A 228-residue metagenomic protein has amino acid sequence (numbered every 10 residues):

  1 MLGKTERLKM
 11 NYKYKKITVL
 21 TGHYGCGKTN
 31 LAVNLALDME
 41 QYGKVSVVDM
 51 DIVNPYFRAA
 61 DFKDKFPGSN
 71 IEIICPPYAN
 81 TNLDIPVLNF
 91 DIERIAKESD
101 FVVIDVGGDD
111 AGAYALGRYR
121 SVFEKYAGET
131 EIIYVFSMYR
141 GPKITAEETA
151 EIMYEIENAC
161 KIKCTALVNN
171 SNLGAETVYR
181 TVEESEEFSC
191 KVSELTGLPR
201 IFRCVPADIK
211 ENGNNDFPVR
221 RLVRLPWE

Functional and structural regions predicted by a protein language model:
M10-K15: Phosphate-binding P-loop
L20: Hydrophobic anchor at the beta1->P-loop junction of P-loop NTPases
G25: Walker A (P-loop) phosphate-binding loop of P-loop NTPases
K28: Conserved lysine of the Walker
L31: Hydrophobic positions on the alpha1 helix immediately C-terminal to the Walker A/P-loop
L37-D84: N-terminal phosphate/diphosphate-binding loop that engages ATP/GTP or pyrophosphate donors across diverse enzyme folds
P77-N80, F101-A115: Switch II (G3) loop of P-loop NTPases
A111-N214, P226: Conserved catalytic-core segment of NTP-binding enzymes
